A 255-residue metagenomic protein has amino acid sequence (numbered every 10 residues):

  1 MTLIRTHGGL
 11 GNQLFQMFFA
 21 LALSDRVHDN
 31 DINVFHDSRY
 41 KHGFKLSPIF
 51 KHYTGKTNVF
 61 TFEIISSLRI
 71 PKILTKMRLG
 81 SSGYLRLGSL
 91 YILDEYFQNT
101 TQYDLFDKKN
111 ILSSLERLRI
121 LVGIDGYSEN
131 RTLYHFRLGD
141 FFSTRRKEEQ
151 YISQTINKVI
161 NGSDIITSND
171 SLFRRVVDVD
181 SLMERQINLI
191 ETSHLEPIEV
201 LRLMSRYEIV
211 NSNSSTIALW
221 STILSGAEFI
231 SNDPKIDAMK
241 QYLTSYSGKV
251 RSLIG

Functional and structural regions predicted by a protein language model:
M1-L3: Extreme N-terminal starter segment of soluble prokaryotic enzymes
R5-F15, F141-R146: A short, glycine/small-residue-rich beta-strand->loop->alpha-helix junction that serves as a flexible
L10, G162-G248: Donor-binding and catalytic core of enzymes assembling or modifying cell-surface/extracellular glycoconjugates
F15-L23: Short amphipathic alpha-helix
A22-V27, K158-V159: A short, Lys/Arg-enriched amphipathic alpha-helix followed by its capping loop at the start of a domain
V27-K41, T167-S168: A short beta-strand-loop structural module common to alpha/beta enzyme folds
R39-G162, F173, Y246-S247, R251 (+1 more regions): Secretory-pathway luminal glycosyltransferase catalytic domains
